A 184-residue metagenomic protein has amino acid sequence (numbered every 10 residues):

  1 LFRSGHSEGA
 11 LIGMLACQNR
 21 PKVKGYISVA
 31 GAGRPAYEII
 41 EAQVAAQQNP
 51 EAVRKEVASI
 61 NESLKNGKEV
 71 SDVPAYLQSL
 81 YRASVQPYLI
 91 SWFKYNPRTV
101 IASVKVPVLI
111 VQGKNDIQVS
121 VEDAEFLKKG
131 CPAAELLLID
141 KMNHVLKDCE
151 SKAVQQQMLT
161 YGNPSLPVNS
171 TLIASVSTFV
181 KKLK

Functional and structural regions predicted by a protein language model:
S4-S7, G113: Conserved alpha/beta-hydrolase "nucleophile elbow" surrounding the catalytic nucleophile
A10-P21: Short glycine-enriched nucleophile-adjacent loop and the immediately C-terminal alpha-helix near the catalytic center
G25-T99: Accessory cap/linker subdomain of secreted extracellular hydrolases
V104, I110-Q112: Short beta-strand/loop motif that positions the catalytic acidic residue of the alpha/beta-hydrolase fold
V106, V119-G130: Short alpha-helix in the alpha/beta-hydrolase fold that links the catalytic acid
N115-V119, H144: Acidic catalytic loop of the alpha/beta-hydrolase fold
M142-V145, S151-K184: Catalytic active-site module of serine/aspartate enzymes centered on a nucleophile-bearing elbow/loop
